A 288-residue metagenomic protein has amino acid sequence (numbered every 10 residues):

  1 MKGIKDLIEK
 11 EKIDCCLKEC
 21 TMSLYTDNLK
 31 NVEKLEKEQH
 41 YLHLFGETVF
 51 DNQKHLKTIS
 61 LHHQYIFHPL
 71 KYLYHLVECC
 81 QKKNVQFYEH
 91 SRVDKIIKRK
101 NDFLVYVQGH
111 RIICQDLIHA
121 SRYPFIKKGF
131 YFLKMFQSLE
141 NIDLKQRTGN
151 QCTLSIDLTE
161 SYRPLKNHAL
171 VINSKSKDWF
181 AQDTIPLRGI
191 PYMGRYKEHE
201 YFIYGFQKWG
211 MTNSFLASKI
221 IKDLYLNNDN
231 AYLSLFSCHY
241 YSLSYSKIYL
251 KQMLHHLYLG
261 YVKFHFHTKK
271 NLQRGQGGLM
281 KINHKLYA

Functional and structural regions predicted by a protein language model:
M1-C79: Rossmann-like flavin
K10-K18, V93-K95, D102, V107-E200 (+1 more regions): Active-site substrate-recognition segment that forms the wall of the catalytic cavity or substrate channel
C20, N52-K54, H90-D94, L233-C238: Beta-strand segments within the central parallel beta-sheet cores of soluble alpha/beta enzyme folds
S23, Y88, I118, Y201-I203: Hydrophobic/aromatic beta-strand patches that form the interior of the parallel beta-sheet core in alpha/beta enzyme
E33, Y41, F45, T58-D116 (+1 more regions): Helical element adjacent to the flavin cofactor pocket in flavoenzyme catalytic cores
F50, Q86-Y88, S176: General small-molecule cofactor/ligand-binding pocket signal
C152-L259, K263-T268, G277-G278: C-terminal catalytic lobe of FAD-dependent flavoproteins
M280, H284-A288: Rieske [2Fe-2S] iron-sulfur-binding domain
